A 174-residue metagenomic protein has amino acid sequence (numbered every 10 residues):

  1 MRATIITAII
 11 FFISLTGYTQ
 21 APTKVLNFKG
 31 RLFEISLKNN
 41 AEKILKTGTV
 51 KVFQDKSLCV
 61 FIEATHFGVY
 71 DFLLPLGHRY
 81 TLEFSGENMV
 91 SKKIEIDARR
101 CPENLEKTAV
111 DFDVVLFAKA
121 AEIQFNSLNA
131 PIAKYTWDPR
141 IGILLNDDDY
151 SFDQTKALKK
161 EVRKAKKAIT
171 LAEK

Functional and structural regions predicted by a protein language model:
T4-L15: Sec-dependent N-terminal signal peptides
T16-N27, F33-E34, S127: Beta-strand-rich domain onsets/edges
F28, L37-Q54, T136-I143: Short, ordered, surface-exposed loop/turn motifs in non-cytosolic proteins
K56-V69: Short, acidic Ser/Thr/Gly-rich low-complexity loop/linker segments typical of extracellular and cell-surface proteins
D71-T81, E87: Short Pro-Gly-centered beta-turn/loop motif in secreted/extracellular proteins
E83-R99: A short, solvent-exposed loop/turn motif at the edges and junctions of modular extracellular/periplasmic domains
R99-P139, L145: Extracellular beta-sheet/turn segments enriched in Thr/Pro/Gly and aliphatic residues
P131-K174: Conserved, compact domain cores that house catalytic/ligand-binding motifs in diverse enzymes and effector modules
